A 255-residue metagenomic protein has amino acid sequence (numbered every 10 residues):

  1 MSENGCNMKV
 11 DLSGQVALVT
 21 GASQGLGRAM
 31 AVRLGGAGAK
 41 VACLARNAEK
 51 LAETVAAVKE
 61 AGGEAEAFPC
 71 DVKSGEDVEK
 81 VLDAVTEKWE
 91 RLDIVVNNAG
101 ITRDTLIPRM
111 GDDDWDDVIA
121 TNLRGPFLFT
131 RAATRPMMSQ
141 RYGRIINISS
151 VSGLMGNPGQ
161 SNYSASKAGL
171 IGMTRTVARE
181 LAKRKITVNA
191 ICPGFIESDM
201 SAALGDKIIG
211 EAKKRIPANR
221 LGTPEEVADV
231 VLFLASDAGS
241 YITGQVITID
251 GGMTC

Functional and structural regions predicted by a protein language model:
V16, S23-Q24: Conserved glycine-rich cofactor-binding loop
A39-E53: Conserved glycine-rich Rossmann-like NAD(P)H-binding loop of the short-chain dehydrogenase/reductase
R91, A182, T187, I242-G244: Short, small/polar-rich loop/turn modules that mediate ligand/substrate recognition or access, typified
L106-I107, G111-I119, A212: Substrate-binding pocket helix/loop in short-chain dehydrogenase/reductase
T130, S166, T174: Active-site helix of classical SDR
R135, R179-K183, S240: Alpha-helical segment proximal to the catalytic Tyr-Lys
S150: Residue(s) in the substrate-gating loop at a strand-loop-helix junction that position the organic substrate next
